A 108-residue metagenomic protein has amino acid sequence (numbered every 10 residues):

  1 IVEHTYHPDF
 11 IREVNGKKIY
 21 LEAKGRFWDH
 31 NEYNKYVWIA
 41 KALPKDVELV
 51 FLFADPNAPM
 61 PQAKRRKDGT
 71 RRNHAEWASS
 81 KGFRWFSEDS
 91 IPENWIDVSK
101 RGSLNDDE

Functional and structural regions predicted by a protein language model:
I1-G16, A23-Y33: Active-site metal-binding core of divalent-cation-utilizing nuclease and nuclease-like domains
V2, V14-G16, K41-E48, D68-E108: Non-catalytic C-terminal interaction segments of nucleic acid-processing enzymes
L21, V50-L52, F86: Hydrophobic/aromatic beta-strand patches that form the interior of the parallel beta-sheet core in alpha/beta enzyme
G25-K81: Catalytic cores of nucleic-acid endonucleases
